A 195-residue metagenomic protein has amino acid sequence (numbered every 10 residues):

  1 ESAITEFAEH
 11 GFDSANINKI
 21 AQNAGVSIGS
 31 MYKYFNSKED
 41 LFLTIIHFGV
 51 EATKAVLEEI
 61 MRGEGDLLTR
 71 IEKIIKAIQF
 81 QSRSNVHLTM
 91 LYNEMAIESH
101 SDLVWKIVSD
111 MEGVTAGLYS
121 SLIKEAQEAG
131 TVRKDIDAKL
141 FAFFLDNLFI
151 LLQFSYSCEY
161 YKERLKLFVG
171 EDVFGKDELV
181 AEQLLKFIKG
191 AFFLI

Functional and structural regions predicted by a protein language model:
E1-I4, I20, I45-T53, Y119: Generic hydrophobic, amphipathic alpha-helix propensity
S2-F7, I78: Short hydrophobic clusters on alpha-helical segments that form packing/core surfaces in small helical domains
E6-D40, T44: Helix-turn-helix
E9-D13, G63-E64, N85, A129: Short coil/turn segments at alpha/beta junctions that flank glycine-rich nucleotide-binding fingerprints
T44, E58-H87, A138-L145, E178: Hydrophobic alpha-helical connector segments
E51-K54, E58, S84, D102-T131 (+4 more regions): Amphipathic alpha-helical packing segments from all-alpha helical-bundle domains
F80, A116-A129, N147-I195: C-terminal peripheral helix-coil segments that are non-catalytic and often amphipathic
S82-L103, Y156-L165: Amphipathic alpha-helical segments used for helix-helix packing
